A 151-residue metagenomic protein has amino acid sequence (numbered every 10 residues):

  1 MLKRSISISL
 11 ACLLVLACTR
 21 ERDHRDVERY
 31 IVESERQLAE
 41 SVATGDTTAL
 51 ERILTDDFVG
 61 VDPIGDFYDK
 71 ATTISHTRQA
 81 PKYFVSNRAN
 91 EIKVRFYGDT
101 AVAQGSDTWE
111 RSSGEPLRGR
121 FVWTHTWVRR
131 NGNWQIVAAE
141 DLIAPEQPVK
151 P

Functional and structural regions predicted by a protein language model:
K3-S9: Sec-dependent signal peptide recognition, specifically the positively charged N-region followed immediately by
A11-C18: Hydrophobic h-region of N-terminal signal peptides that target proteins for export in Gram-negative bacteria
C18-R52, D57-P151: A beta-strand edge to alpha-helix "cap/lid" segment located at domain peripheries
